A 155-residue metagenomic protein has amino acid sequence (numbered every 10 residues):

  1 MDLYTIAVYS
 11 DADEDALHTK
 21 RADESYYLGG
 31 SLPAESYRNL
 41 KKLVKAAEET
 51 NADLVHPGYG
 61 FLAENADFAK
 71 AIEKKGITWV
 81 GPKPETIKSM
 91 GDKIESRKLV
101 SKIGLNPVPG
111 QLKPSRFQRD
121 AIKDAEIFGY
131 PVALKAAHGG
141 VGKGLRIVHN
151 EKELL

Functional and structural regions predicted by a protein language model:
M1-L155: N-terminal beta-alpha lobe that positions the nucleotide/phosphoryl donor in ATP/NTP-coupled carboxylate activation
